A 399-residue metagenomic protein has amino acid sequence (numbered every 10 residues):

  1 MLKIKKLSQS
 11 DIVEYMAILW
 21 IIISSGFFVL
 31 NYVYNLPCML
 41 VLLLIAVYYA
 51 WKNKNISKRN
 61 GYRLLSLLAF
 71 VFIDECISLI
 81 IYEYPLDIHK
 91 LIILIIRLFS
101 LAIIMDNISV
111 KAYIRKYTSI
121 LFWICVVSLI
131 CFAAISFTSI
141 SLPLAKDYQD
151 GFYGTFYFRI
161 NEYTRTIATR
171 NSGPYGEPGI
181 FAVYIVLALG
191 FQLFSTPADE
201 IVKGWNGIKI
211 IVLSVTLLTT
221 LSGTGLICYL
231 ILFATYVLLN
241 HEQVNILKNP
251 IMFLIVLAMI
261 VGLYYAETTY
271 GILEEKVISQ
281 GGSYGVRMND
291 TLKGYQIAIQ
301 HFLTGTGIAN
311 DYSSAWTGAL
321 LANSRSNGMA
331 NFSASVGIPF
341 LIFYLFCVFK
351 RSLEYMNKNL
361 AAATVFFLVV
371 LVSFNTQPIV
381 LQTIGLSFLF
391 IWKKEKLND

Functional and structural regions predicted by a protein language model:
V13-F28, L42-S100, L368-V372: N-terminal hydrophobic segments of proteins, predominantly signal-anchor/transmembrane helices of inner/organellar
L42-A46, A363-S373, P378-D399: Transmembrane alpha-helices of multi-pass inner-membrane enzymes
A46-W51, Y82-S136, Y344-V348: Transmembrane alpha-helical segments and their membrane-water interfaces
T118-L142, R165-I167, G173-L221, L226-L238: Alpha-helical transmembrane segments of multi-pass inner-membrane proteins
A133-S139, V237-I278: A membrane-periplasm/extracellular boundary helix in multi-pass inner-membrane enzymes that assemble envelope glycans
G173, S214, L218, G318-S352: A conserved mid-to-late transmembrane alpha helix and its immediate loop/hinge that forms the functional core
E200-G204, L230-H241, P250, S335-F374 (+1 more regions): Hydrophobic transmembrane alpha-helices and their immediate junctions
Y270-V336: Long extracytoplasmic/lumenal interhelical loops at the membrane interface of multi-pass membrane proteins
